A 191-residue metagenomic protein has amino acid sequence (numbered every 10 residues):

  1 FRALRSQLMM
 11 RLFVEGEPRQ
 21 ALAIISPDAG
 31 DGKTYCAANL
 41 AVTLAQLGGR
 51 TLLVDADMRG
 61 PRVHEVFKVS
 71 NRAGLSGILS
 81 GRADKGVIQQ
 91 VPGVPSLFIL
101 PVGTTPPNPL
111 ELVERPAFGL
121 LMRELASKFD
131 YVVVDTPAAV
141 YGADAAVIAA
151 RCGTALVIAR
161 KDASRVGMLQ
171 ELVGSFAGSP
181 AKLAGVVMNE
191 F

Functional and structural regions predicted by a protein language model:
F1-F191: P-loop NTP-binding module
